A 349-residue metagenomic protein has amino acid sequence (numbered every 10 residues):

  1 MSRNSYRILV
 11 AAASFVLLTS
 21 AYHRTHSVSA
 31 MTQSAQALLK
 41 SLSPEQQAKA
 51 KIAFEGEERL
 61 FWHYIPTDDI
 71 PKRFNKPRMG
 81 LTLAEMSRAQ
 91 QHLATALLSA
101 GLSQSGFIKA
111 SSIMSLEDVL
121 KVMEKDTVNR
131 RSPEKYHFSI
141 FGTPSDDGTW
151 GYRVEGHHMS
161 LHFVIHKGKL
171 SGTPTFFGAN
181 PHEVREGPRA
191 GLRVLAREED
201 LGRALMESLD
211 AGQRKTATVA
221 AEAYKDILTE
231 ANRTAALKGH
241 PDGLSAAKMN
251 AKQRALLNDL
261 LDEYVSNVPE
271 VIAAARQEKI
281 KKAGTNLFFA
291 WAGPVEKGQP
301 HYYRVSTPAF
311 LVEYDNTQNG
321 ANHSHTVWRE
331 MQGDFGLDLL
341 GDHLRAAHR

Functional and structural regions predicted by a protein language model:
M1-V10: Bacterial N-terminal signal peptides that target proteins for export
R3, T19-S20: General helical secondary-structure elements
L9, A21-Y22: Extended hydrophobic/Leu-rich segments
V10-L17: Bacterial N-terminal signal peptides
Y22-R349: A cross-kingdom marker for long, charged
